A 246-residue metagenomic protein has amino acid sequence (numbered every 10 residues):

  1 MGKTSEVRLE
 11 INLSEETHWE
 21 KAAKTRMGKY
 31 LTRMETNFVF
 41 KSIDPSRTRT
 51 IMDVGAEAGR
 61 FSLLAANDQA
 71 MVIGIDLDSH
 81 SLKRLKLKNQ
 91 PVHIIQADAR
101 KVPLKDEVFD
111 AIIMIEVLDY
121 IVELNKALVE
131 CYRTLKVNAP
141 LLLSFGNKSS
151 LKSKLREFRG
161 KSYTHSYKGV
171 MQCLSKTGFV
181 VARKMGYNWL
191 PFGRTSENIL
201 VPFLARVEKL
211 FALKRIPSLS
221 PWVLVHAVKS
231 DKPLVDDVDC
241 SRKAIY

Functional and structural regions predicted by a protein language model:
G2-P45, R60, E208: Conserved class I S-adenosyl-L-methionine
T48-E57: Conserved class I S-adenosyl-L-methionine
A58-K101: Class I SAM-dependent methyltransferase SAM/SAH-binding core
I113: A conserved beta-strand element that flanks and buttresses the S-adenosyl-L-methionine
N125-P140: A short glycine-rich, Lys/Arg-flanked "PGG" loop and its adjoining helix->strand segment in the class I
L142, Q172, R183-Y246: A C-terminal cap/extension of S-adenosyl-L-methionine-dependent methyltransferases that defines the acceptor-substrate
L143-S162: Short, glycine-/aromatic-enriched active-site segment of Class I SAM-dependent methyltransferases
S162-G178, K184: Short alpha-helix
